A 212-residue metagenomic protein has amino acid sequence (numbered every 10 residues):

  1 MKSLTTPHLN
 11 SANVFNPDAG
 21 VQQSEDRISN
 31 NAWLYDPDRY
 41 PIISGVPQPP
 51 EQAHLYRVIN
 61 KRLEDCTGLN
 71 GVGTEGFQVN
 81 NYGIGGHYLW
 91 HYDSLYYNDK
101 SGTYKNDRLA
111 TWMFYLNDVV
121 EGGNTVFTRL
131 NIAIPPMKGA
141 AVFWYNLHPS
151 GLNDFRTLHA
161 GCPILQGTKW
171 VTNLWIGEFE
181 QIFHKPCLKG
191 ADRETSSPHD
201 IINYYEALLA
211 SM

Functional and structural regions predicted by a protein language model:
M1-F143, L147-M212: Fe(II)/2-oxoglutarate oxygenase catalytic core
